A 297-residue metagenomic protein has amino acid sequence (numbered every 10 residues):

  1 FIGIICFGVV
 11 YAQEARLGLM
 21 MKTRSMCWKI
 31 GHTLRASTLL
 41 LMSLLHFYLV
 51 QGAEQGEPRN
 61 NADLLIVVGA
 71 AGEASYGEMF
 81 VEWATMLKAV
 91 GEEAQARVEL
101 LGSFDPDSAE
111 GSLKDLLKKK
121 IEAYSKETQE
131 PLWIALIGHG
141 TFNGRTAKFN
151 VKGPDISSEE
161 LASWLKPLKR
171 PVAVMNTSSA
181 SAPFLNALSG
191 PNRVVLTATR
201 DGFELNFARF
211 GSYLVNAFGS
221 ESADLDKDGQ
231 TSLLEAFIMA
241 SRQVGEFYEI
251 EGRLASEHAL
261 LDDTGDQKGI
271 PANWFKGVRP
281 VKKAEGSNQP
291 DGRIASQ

Functional and structural regions predicted by a protein language model:
I2-G3, R35-Y48: Bacterial N-terminal signal peptides
K22, F47-W133, G140-F142, A147-K148 (+1 more regions): Boundary/activation segment at the start of structured domains
T23-T38: Bacterial N-terminal signal peptides that target proteins for export
V67-A71, L101-D105, A135-H139, K152 (+3 more regions): Active-site-proximal beta-strand/loop segments in catalytic clefts of secreted hydrolases
A74-E78, S108-G111, F142-A147, S158 (+4 more regions): Extracytoplasmic/secreted cell-surface and envelope-processing proteins
T85, A173-T264, P271: Active-site-proximal C-terminal subdomain of hydrolase catalytic domains
G138-L168: A short, glycine/acidic-enriched catalytic loop
H258-Q297: Charged, amphipathic alpha-helical linkers/stalks
